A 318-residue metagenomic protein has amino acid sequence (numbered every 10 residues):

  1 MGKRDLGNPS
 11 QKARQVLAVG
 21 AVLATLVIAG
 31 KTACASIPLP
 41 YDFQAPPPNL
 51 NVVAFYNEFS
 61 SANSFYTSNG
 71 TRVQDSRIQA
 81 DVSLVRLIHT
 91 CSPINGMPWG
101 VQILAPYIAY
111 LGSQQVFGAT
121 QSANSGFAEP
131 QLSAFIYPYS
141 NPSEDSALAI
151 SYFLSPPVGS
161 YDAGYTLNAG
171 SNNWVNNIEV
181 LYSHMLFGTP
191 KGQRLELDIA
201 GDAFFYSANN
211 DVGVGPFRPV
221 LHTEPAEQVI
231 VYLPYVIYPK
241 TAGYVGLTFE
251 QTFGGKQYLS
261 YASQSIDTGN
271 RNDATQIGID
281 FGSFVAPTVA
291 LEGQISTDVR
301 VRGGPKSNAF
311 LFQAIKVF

Functional and structural regions predicted by a protein language model:
G30-A54: Outer-membrane beta-barrel biogenesis signature
Y41-N49, C91-G100, Y139-L148, F187-L195 (+2 more regions): Short loop/turn motifs that connect adjacent beta-strands in outer-membrane beta-barrel proteins
N49, R77-V85, Q121-P130, G170-N176 (+3 more regions): Residues that define the transmembrane beta-barrel architecture of outer-membrane proteins
V53-F59, V101-Y107, I150-P156, L197-F205 (+3 more regions): Transmembrane beta-barrel strands of outer-membrane/channel proteins
F55, L84-H89, L132-P138, Y152 (+6 more regions): Residues on the lipid-exposed face of transmembrane beta-strands in outer-membrane beta-barrel proteins
S60-V82, G118-A123: Surface-exposed strand-loop-strand hairpins of Gram-negative outer-membrane beta-barrel proteins
Y66, N209-F318: Outer membrane beta-barrel transmembrane domains
I108-H222, T268-N270: Outer-membrane pore/translocation modules
